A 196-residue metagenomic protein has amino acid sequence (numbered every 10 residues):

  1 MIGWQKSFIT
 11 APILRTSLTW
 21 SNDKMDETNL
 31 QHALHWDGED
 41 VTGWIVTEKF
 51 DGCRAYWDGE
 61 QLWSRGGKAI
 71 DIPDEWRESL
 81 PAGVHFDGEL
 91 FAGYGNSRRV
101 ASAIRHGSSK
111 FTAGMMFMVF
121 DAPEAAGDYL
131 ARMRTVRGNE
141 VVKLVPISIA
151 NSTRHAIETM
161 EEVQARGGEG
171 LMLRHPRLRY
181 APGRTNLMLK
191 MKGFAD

Functional and structural regions predicted by a protein language model:
L18-V41: Charged, flexible boundary elements
D37-K143: Covalent nucleotidyltransferase
L90, V119-E124, P146-I149, H175-R177 (+1 more regions): Short, structured patches in soluble enzyme cores that scaffold and shape functional sites
A150-A195: Amphipathic alpha-helical
